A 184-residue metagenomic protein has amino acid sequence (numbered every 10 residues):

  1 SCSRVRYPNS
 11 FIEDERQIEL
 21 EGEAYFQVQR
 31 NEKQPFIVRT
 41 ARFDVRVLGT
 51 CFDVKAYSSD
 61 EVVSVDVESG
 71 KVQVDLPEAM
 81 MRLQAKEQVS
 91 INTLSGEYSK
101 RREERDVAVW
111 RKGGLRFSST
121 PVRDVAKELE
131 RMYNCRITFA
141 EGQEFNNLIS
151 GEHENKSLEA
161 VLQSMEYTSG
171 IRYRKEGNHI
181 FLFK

Functional and structural regions predicted by a protein language model:
S1-K184: A residue-level detector for the "anchor" residue at the start of short, highly conserved motifs
